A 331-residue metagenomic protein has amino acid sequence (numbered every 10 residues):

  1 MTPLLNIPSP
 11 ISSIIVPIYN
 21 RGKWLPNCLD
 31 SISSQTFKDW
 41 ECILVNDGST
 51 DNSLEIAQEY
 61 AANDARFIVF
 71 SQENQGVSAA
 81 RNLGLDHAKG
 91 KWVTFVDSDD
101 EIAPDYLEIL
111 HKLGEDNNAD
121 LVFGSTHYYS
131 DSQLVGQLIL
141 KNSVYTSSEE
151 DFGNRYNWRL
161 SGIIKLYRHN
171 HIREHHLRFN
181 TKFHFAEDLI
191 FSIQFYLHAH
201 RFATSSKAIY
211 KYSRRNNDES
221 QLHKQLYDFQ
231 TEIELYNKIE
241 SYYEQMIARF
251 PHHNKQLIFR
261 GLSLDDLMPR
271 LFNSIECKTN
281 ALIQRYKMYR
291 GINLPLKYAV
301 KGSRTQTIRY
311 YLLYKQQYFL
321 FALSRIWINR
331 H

Functional and structural regions predicted by a protein language model:
T2, I275-H331: Membrane-interface aromatic/basic loop that binds lipid-linked glycans or pyrophosphate carriers, typified by
P10-S13, S31, E41, I190: Cell-envelope/extracellular polymer assembly enzymes that use nucleotide-activated donors
N20-S34: Short, well-formed alpha-helical segments that are part of the catalytic scaffolds of diverse glycosyltransferases
S31, K38, N46-E55, E73 (+1 more regions): A conserved acidic beta->alpha catalytic loop
Q72-A88: Glycine-rich, basic loop-to-helix element that forms the pyrophosphate-binding segment of sugar-nucleotide handling
V77, S98-S205, Y210-F229, I233 (+1 more regions): Donor-binding/catalytic cores of nucleotide-activated saccharide and glycerol-phosphate transferases/polymerases
V93: Short aromatic/hydrophobic "clamp" motif used to bind/position activated sugar donors
K207-N216, L222-F250, D265-L294: Catalytic core of nucleotide-sugar-dependent glycosyltransferases
